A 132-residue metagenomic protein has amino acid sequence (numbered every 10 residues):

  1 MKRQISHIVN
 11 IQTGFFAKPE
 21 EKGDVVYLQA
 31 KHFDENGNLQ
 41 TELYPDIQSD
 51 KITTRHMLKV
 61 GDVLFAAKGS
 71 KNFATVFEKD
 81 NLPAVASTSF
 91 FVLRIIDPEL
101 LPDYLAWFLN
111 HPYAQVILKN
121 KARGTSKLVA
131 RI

Functional and structural regions predicted by a protein language model:
M1, L101, L105, A130-I132: Amphipathic alpha-helical segments
M1-F16: Non-catalytic DNA-recognition/assembly elements of restriction-modification systems
A17-S49, L93: DNA target-recognition patches
Q29, T53-N110: A short beta-sheet element
F33-D34, S70-K71, Q115: Active-site/binding-pocket entry motifs
K51-I52, S126: Short, solvent-exposed loop/turn positions at domain surfaces that link secondary-structure elements or cap domain
F77-K79, N120-T125: Short amphipathic beta-strand starts and helix->beta connectors
A84-F91, R123-I132: A short glycine-rich beta-alpha junction/loop motif
